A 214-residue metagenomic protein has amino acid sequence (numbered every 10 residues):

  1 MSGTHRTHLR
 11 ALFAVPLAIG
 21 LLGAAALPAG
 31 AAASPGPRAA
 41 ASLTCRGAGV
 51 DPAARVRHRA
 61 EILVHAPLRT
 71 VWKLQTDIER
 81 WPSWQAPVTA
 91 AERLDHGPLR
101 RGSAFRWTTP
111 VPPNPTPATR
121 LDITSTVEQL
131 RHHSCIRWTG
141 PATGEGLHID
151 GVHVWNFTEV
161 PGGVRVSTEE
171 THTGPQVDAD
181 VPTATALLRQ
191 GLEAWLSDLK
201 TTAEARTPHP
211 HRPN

Functional and structural regions predicted by a protein language model:
M1-A33: Secretory targeting and sorting signals
A32-D95: Hydrophobic ligand-binding cavity/cleft-lining segments
R57-R59, A118-T124, H148-V154: Short, surface-exposed coil-to-beta transition loops
L68, W72-I78, Q85-A91, G102 (+4 more regions): Extracytoplasmic/secreted envelope proteins and their assembly/folding machinery, especially bacterial periplasmic
T70-Q75, W81, F105, V127 (+3 more regions): Hydrophobic pocket/interface hotspot
Q75-I78, Q85-V88, T109-V111, Q129-R131 (+2 more regions): A mature extracytoplasmic/lumenal domain signature
R93-G146, D198-H211: Glycine-rich portal/gate segments that line the openings of hydrophobic small-molecule binding cavities
G140-Q190, A194, L199: Beta-strand/loop substructures that line and gate deep hydrophobic ligand-binding cavities in soluble
